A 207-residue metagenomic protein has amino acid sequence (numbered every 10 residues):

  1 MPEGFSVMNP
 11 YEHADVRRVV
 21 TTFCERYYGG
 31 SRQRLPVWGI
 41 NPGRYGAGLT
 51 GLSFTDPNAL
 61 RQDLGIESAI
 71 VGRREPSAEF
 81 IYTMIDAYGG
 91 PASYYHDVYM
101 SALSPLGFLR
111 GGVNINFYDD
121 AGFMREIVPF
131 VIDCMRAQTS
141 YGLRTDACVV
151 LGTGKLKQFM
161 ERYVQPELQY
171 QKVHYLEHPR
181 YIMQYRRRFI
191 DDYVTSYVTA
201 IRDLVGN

Functional and structural regions predicted by a protein language model:
M1-A147, G154-R162, P166, Q184 (+1 more regions): A polyanion-binding, active-site-adjacent surface
L151-G154, L176-P179: Short, loop-centered acidic/histidine patches that primarily coordinate divalent metals
L168-H178: Short hydrophobic/aromatic-enriched beta-strand-loop microsegments
H178-F189: Short, charged, surface-exposed secondary-structure boundary motifs
